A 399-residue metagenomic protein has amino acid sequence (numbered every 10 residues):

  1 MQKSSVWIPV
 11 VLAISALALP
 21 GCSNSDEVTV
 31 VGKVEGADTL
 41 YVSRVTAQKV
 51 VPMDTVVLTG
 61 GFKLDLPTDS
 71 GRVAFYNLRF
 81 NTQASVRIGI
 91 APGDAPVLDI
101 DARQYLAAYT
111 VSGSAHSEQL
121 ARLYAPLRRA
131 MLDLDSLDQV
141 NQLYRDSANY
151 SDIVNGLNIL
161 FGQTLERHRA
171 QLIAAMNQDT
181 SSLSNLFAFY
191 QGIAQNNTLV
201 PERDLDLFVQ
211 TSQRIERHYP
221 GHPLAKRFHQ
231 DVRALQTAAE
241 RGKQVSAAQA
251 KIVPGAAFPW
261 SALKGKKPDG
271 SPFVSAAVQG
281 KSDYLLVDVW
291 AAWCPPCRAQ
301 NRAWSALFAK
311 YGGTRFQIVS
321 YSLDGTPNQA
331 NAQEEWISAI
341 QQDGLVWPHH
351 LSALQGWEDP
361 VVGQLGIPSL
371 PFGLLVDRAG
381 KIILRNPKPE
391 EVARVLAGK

Functional and structural regions predicted by a protein language model:
M1-V31: Bacterial Sec-dependent N-terminal signal peptides
C22-A175: A non-transmembrane, solvent-exposed segment enriched in polar/low-complexity residues
Q178-Q195, K226: Amphipathic alpha-helical repeat scaffolds of TPR domains
G192, A262, I337-F372, R378: Short, internal strand/loop/helix patches that form the active-site neighborhood or redox-interaction surface
L207-P268, F273, A277-S282, E334-Q341 (+1 more regions): N-proximal helix/coil linker or "cap" segments that precede and/or mark the start of modular domains
V274-R298, R302-W304: Short active-site neighborhood of thiol/selenol oxidoreductases, capturing the structured segment around
R298-D343, Q355-G363: Structural microenvironment flanking redox-active thiols in thiol-disulfide oxidoreductases
S369-F372, R378-K399: Non-catalytic, surface beta->alpha helical segment in thiol-disulfide oxidoreductase systems
